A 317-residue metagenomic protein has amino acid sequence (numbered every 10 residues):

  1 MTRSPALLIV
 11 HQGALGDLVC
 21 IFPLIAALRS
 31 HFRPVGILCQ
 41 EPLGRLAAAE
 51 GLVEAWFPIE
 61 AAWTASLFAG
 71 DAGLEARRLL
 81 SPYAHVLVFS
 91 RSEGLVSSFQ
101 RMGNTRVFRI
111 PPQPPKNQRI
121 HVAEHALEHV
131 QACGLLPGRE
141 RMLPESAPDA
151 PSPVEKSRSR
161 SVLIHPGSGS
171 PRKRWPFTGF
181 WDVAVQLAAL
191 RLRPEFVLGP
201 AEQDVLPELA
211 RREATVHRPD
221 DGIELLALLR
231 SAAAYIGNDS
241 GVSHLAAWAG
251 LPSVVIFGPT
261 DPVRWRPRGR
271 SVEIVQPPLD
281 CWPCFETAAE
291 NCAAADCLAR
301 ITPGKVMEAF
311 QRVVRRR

Functional and structural regions predicted by a protein language model:
M1-R317: Catalytic machinery of carbohydrate-active enzymes, primarily nucleotide-sugar-dependent glycosyltransferases
